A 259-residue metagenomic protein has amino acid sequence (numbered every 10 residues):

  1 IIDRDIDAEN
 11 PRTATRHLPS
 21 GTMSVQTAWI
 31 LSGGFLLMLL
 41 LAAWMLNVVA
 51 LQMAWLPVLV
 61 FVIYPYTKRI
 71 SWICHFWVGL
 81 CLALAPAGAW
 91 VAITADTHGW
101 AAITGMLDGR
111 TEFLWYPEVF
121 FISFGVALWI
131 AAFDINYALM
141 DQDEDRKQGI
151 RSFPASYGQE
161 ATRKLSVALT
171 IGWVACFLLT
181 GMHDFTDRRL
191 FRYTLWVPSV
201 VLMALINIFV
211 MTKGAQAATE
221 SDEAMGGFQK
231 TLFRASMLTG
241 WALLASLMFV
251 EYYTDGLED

Functional and structural regions predicted by a protein language model:
D3, S24, C74, D141 (+1 more regions): Residue-level signal for inorganic ion chemistry
R4-A54, K147-W196: Multi-pass membrane catalytic core of lipid/isoprenoid biosynthesis enzymes
R16-G105, F121: Intramembrane alpha-helical segments
G33-L41, W55, L59, F124-L128 (+5 more regions): Generic alpha-helical transmembrane segments of integral inner-membrane proteins, especially permease/transport modules
M38-Q52, A87-F124, F177-T194, L247-D259: Helix-coil boundary and interhelical linker segments in multi-pass alpha-helical membrane proteins
L59-Y66, L84-G88, F124-L139, S199-Q216: Transmembrane alpha-helical segments that form the membrane-embedded catalytic/substrate-channel core of multi-pass
V78-I93, S156-Q159, T231-L247: Small-residue-rich segments of transmembrane alpha-helices in multi-pass membrane proteins, especially helix faces
L178-D259: Extended hydrophobic alpha-helices typical of membrane-associated regions
